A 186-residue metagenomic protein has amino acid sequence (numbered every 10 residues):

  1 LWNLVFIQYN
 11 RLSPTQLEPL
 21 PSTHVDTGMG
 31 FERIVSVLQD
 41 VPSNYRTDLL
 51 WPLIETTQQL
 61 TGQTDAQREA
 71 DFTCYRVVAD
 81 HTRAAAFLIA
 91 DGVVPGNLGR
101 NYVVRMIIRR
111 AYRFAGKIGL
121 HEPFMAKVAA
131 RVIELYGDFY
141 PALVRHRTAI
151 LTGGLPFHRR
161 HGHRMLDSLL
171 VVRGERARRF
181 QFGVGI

Functional and structural regions predicted by a protein language model:
L1-R131, L135-V144, T148: Structured aminoacyl-transfer and RNA-binding surfaces used for tRNA recognition/handling in the translation apparatus
T152-I186: N-terminal low-complexity segments that are often proline-rich with Ser/Thr-Pro
